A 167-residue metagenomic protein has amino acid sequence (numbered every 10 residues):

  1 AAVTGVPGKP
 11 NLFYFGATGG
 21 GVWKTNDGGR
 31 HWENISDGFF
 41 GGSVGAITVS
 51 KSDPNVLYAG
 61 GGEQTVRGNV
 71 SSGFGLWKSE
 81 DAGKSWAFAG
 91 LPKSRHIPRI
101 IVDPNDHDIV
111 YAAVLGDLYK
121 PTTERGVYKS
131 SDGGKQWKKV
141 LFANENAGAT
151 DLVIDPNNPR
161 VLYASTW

Functional and structural regions predicted by a protein language model:
A1-W167: Beta-propeller blade termini and top-face loops
